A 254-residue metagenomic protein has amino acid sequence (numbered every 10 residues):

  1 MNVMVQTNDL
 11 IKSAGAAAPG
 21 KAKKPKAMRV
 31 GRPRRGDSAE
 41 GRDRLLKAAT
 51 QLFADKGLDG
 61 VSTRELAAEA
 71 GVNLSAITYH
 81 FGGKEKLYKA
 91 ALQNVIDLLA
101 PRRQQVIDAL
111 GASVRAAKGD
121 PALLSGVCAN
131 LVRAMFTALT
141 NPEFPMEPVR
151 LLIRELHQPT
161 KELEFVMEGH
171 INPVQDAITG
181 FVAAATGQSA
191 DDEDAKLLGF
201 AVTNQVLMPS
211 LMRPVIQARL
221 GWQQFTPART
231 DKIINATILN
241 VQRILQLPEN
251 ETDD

Functional and structural regions predicted by a protein language model:
M1-R29, G126-N130, A134-F144, N172-L197 (+1 more regions): C-terminal peripheral helix-coil segments that are non-catalytic and often amphipathic
V30-R35, G41: Short Lys/Arg-rich basic patches
S38, R42-T50: Short, leucine-enriched amphipathic alpha-helices that occur as contiguous helical runs
R44, L52, K56-N94: Helix-turn-helix
Y79-K86, A90, T140-E143, K161 (+1 more regions): Residues in soluble alpha-helical coiled-coils and helical-bundle/repeat scaffolds
K89-V127: Amphipathic alpha-helical linker/stalk segments
L99, R103, I107, T160 (+2 more regions): Short amphipathic alpha-helical interaction/hinge segments
Q105, A112-L123, R133-D176, Q223-D231: Short secondary-structure transition hinges
